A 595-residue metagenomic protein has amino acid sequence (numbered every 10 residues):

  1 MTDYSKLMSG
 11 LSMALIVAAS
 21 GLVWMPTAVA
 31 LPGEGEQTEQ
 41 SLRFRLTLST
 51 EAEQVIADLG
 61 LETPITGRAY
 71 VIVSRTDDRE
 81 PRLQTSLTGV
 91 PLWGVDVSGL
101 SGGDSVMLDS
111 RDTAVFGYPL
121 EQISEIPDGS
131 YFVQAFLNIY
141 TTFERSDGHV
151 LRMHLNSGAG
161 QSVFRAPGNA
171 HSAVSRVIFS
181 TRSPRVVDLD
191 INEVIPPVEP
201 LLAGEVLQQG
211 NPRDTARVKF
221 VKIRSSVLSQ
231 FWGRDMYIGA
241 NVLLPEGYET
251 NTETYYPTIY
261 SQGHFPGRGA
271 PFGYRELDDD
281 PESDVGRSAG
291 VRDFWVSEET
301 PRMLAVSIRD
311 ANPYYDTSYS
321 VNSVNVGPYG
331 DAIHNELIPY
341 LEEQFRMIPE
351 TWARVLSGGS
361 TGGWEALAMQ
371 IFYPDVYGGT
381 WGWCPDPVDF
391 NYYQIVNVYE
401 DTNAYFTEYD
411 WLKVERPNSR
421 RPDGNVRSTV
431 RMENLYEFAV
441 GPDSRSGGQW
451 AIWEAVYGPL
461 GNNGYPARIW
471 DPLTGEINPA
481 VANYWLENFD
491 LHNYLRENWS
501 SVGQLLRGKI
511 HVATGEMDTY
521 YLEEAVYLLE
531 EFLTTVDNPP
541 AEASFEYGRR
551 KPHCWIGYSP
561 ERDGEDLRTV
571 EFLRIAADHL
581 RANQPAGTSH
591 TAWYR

Functional and structural regions predicted by a protein language model:
M1-M8: N-terminal secretory signal peptides that target proteins for export/translocation
T2, G33-G35, W470: Intrinsic disorder/low-complexity signal
L7, G35-T38: Intrinsic disorder/low-complexity segments enriched in polar/small residues
G10-W24: Bacterial N-terminal signal peptides
A28-P32: Boundary at the C-terminal end of the N-terminal hydrophobic targeting segment
Q37-Y70, Y237-N241: Contiguous beta-strand segments within globular domains
A57, S74-F116, E121-R595: Non-catalytic cap/lid and distal C-terminal segments of serine-dependent acyl enzymes
